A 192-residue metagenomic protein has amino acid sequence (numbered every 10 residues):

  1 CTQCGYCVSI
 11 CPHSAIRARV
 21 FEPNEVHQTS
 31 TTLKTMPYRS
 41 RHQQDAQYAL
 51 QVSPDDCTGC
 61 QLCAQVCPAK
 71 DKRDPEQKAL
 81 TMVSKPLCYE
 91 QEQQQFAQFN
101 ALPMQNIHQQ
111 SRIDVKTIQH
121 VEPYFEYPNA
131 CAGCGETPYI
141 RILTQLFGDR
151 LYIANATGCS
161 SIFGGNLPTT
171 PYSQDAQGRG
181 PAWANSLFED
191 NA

Functional and structural regions predicted by a protein language model:
C1-Q3, V20-G59, L80-C88, V115-P128: Ferredoxin-like iron-sulfur electron-transfer modules
T2, T58, L62, C134-P138: Conserved active-site and cofactor/substrate-binding residues in soluble primary-metabolism enzymes
Y6, F21-P23, H27-T32, L62-C63 (+3 more regions): Short acidic, glycine/serine/threonine-rich loops at helix termini
Y6-V26, S53, L62-L87, Q110 (+1 more regions): Iron-sulfur cluster-binding cysteine motifs and their immediate structural context in ferredoxin-like electron-transfer
C7-I10, S40-H42, G59, V66-K72 (+2 more regions): A general structural signal for short secondary-structure junctions and capping/turn motifs
H13, D45-A49, Q77, R150: Active-site lining segments that contact anionic ligands and/or coordinate catalytic metals
K78-A79, V83-A192: Thiamine diphosphate
